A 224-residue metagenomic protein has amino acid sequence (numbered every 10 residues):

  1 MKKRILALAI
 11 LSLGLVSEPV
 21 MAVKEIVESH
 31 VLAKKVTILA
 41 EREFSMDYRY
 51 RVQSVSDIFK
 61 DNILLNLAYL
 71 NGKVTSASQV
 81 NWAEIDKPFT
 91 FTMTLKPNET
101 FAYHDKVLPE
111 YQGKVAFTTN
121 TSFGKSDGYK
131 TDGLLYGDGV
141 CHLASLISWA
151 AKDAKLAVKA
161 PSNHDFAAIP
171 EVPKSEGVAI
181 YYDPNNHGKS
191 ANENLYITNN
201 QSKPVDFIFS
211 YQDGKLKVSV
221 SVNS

Functional and structural regions predicted by a protein language model:
K2-M21: Sec-dependent N-terminal signal peptides of Gram-positive bacterial secreted proteins and lipoproteins
A22-S224: Well-ordered beta-sheet/strand-loop patches within structured domains
